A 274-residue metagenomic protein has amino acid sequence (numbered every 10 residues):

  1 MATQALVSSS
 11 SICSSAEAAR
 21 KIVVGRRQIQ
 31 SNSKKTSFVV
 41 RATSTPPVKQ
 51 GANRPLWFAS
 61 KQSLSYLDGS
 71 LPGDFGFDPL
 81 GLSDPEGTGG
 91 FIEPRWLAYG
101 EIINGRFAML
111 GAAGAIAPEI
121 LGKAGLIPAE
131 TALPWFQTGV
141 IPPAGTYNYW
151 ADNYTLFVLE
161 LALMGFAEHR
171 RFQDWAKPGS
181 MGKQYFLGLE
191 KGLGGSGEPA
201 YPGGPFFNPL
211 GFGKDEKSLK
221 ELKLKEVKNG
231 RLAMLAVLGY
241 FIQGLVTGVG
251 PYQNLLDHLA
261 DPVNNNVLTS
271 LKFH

Functional and structural regions predicted by a protein language model:
A2-H274: Alpha-helical transmembrane segments and their helix-helix packing motifs
